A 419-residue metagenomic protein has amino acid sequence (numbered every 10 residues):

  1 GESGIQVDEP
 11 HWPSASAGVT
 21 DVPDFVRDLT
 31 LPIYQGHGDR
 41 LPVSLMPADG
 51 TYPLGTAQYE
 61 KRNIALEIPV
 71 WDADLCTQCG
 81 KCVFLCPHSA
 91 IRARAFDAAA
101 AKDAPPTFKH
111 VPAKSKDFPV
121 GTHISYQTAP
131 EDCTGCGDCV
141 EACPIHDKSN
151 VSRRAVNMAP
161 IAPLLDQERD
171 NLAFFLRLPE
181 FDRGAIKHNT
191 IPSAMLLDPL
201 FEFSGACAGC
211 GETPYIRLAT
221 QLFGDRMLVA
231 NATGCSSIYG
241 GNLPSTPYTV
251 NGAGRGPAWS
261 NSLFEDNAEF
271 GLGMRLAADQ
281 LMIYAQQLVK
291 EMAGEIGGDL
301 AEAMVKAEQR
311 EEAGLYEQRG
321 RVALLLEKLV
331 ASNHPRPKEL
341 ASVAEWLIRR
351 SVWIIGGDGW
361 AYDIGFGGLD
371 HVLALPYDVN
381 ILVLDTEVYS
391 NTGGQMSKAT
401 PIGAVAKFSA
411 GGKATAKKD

Functional and structural regions predicted by a protein language model:
G1-C133, V140-W353, A404: Ferredoxin-type iron-sulfur electron-transfer modules and their immediate structural context
G80, G137, T213, F366-G367 (+1 more regions): Residue-level marker for well-ordered alpha-helical positions
Y239-G240, E339-D419: Thiamine diphosphate
